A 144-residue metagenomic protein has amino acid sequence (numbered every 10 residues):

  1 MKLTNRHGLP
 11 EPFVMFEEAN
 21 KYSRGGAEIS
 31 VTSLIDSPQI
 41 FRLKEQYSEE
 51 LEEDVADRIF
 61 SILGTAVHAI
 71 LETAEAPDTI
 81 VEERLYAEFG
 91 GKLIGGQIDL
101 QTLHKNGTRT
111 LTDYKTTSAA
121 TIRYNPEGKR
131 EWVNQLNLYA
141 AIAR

Functional and structural regions predicted by a protein language model:
M1-L111, S118-N134: Metal-dependent nuclease catalytic cores that hydrolyze phosphodiester bonds in DNA/RNA, characterized by
W132-A143: An active-site-proximal "capping" alpha-helix that borders the catalytic cofactor pocket
